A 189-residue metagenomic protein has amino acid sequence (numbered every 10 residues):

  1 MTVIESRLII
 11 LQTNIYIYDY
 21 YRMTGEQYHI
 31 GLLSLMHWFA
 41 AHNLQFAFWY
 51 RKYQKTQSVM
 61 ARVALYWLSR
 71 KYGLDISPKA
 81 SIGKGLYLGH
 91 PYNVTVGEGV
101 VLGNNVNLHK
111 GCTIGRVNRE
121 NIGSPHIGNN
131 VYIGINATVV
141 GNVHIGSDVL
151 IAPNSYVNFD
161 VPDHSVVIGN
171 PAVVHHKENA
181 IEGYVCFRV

Functional and structural regions predicted by a protein language model:
M1-Y72, I181-V189: Terminal amphipathic alpha-helical/low-complexity segments used for targeting or macromolecular assembly
Y72, S77-P78, G83-K84, G89-E98 (+12 more regions): Left-handed beta-helix
